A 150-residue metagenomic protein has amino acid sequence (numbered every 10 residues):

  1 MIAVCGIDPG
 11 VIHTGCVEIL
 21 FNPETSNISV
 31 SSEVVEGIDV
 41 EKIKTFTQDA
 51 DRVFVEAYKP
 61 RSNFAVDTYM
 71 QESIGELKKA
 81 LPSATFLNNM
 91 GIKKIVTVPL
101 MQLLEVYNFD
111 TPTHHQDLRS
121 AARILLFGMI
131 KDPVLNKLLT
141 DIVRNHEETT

Functional and structural regions predicted by a protein language model:
M1-T150: Phosphate- and other anionic-substrate recognition elements at nucleic-acid/protein interfaces
